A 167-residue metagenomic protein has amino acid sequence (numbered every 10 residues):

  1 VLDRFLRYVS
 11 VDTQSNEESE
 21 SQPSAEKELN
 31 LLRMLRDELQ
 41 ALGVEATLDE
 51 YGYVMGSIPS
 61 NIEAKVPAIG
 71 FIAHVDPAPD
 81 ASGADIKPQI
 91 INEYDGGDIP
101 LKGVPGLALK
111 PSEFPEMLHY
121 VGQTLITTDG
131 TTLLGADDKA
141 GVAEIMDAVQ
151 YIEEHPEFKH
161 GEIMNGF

Functional and structural regions predicted by a protein language model:
V1-E26, I126-T127: N-terminal capping segment at the start of a domain
L2, L6, R33-R36, V142-Q150: Predominant activation on well-ordered alpha-helical scaffold segments within soluble catalytic domains
R7-Q14, Q40-V44, Q150-H160: Generic secondary-structure signature for well-ordered alpha-helical cores
D12, E28, D49, D76 (+1 more regions): Acidic side chains
E20-V66, G70-I72: A non-catalytic alpha/beta surface segment that caps or lines the substrate-entry region of metallo-dependent hydrolase
K65-E162, F167: Active-site metal-coordination/substrate-binding segment of hydrolases, especially metallo-dependent peptidases
